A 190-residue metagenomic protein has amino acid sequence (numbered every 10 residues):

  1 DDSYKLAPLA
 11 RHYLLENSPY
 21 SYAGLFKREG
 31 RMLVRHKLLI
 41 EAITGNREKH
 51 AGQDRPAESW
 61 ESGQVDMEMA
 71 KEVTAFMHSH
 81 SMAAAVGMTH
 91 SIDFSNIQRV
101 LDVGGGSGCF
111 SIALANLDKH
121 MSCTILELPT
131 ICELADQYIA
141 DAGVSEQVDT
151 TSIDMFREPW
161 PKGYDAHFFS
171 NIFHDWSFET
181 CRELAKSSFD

Functional and structural regions predicted by a protein language model:
D2-Q98: Conserved Class I S-adenosyl-L-methionine-dependent methyltransferase catalytic core
F94, S145, P161-K162, A185: A short, aliphatic-rich alpha-helical micro-motif
N96-G106: Conserved class I S-adenosyl-L-methionine
C109-R157: Class I SAM-dependent methyltransferase SAM/SAH-binding core
I112-A115, A185-F189: A structural alpha-helix within SAM-dependent methyltransferase catalytic domains
E158-H167: A short acidic, Gly/Pro-enriched loop at the edge of an enzyme's catalytic core that lines a small-molecule cofactor
F169-S170, C181: A short beta-strand submotif of the Rossmann-like class I SAM-dependent methyltransferase core that lines
D175-S187: A short, conserved alpha-helix within the catalytic core of class I
